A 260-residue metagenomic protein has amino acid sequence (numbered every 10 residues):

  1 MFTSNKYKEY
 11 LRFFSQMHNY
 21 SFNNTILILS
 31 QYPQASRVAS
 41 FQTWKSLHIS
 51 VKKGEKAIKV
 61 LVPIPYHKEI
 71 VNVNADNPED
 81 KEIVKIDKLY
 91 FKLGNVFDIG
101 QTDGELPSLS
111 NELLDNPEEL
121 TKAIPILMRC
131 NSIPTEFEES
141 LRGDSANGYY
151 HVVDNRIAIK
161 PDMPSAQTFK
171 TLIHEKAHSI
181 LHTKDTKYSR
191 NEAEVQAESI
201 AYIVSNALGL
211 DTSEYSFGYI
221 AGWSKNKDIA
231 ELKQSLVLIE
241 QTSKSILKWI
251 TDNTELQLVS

Functional and structural regions predicted by a protein language model:
M1-Q196, I200-S260: N-terminal accessory/interface modules of nucleic-acid-binding and processing proteins
